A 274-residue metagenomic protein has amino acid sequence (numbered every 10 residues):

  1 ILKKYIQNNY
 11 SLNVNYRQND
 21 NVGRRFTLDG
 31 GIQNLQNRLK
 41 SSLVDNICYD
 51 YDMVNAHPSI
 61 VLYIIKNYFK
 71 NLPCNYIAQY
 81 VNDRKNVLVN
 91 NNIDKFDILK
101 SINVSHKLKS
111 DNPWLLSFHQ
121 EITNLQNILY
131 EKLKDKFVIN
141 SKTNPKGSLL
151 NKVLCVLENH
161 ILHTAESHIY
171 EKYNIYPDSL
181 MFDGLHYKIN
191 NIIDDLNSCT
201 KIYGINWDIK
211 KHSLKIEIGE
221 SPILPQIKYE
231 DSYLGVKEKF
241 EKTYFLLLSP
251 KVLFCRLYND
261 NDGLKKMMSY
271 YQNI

Functional and structural regions predicted by a protein language model:
I1-S42, L246, R256: Common nucleic-acid-contacting/processivity interface regions adjacent to the catalytic cores of nucleic-acid enzymes
Y5, S11, N71, V236-I274: Intein modules and their embedded homing endonuclease domains
D20-K146: Helical catalytic core of nucleic-acid polymerases
R38-S41, K172-S179: Short, flexible, solvent-exposed loop/turn segments with mixed acidic/basic and small polar residues
D50-M53, Y176-K188: Catalytic palm active-site di-aspartate
N92-K95, L99, L149-E158, S179-F182: Short basic/aromatic active-site micro-motif
S105-L115, T143-G147, I192-L248: C-terminal polymerase-core module
L154-E171: Short amphipathic alpha-helix segments
